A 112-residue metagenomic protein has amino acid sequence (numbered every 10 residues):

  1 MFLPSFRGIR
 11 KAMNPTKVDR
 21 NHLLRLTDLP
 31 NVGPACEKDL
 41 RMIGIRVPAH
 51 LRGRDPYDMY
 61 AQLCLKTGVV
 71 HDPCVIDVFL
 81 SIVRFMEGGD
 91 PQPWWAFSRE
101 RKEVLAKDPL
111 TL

Functional and structural regions predicted by a protein language model:
F2-P30, P34-L112: C-terminal extensions
